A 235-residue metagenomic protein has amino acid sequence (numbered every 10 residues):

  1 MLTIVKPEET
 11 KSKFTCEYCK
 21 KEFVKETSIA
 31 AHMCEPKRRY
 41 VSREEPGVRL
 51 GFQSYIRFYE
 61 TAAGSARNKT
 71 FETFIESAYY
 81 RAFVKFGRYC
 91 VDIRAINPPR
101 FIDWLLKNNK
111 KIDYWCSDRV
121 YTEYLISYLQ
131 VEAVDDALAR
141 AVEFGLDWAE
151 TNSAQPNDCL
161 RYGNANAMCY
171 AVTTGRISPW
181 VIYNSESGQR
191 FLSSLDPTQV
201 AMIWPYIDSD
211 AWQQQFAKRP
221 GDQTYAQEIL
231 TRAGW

Functional and structural regions predicted by a protein language model:
L2-F52: C-terminal recognition-helix end and immediately following basic linker of small zinc-binding "finger" domains
E26, F52, F83, P98-I102 (+7 more regions): Intrinsically disordered, low-complexity regions
Y40-K85: Charged, amphipathic alpha-helical linkers/stalks
F58-S65, Y89-I96, K107-K111, V131 (+6 more regions): Surface-exposed polar/charged interaction patches
F71-T151: Extended alpha-helical scaffolding regions
T122-G145, A149-P156, R161-G163, R176 (+3 more regions): Intrinsically disordered, low-complexity regulatory regions of eukaryotic transcription factors
C159-W235: Charge-dense, extended regions
